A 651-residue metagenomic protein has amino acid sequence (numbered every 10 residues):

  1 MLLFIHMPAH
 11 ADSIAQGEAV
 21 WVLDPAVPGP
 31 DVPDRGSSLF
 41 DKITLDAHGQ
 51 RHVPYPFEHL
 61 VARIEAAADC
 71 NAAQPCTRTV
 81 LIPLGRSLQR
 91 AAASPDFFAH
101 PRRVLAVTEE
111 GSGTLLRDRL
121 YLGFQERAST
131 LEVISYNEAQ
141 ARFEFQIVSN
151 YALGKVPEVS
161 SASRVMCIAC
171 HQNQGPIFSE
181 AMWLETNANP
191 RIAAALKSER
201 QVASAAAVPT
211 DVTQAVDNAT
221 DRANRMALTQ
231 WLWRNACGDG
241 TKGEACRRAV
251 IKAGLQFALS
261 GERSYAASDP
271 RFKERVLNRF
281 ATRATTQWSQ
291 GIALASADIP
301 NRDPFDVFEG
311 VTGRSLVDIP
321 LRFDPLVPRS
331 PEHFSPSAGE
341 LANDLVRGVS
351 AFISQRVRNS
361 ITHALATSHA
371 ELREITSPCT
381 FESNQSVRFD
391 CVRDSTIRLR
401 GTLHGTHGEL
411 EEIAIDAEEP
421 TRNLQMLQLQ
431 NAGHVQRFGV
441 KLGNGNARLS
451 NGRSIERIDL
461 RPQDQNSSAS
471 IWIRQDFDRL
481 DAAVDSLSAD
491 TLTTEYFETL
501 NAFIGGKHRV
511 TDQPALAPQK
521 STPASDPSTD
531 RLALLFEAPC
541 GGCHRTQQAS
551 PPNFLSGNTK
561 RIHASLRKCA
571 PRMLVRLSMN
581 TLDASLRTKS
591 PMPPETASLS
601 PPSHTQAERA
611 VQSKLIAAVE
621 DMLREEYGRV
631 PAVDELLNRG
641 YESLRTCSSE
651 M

Functional and structural regions predicted by a protein language model:
M1-I5: Bacterial N-terminal signal peptides
A11-A66, T79-G85, A207-T376, R461-M651: Aromatic- and Gly/Pro-enriched helix-to-coil junctions and flexible linker segments
Q16-G17, D69-S160, L500-D530, P593-T596 (+1 more regions): Sequence context of c-type cytochrome heme-c attachment sites
A106-E109, L115-Q125, V387-C391, L399 (+2 more regions): Short beta-strand segments that buttress and anchor functional surface loops
R117, A128-L131, Q140-R142, A162-C167 (+4 more regions): Extracellular structured ligand-interaction cores
N137-I168, Q172-A205: Basic, glycine-/proline-tolerant helical and adjacent loop/strand elements that line or dock onto nucleic-acid
T367-V392: Tryptophan-anchored aromatic micro-motifs
S383-Q385, C391-S395, T402-V510: Extracytosolic secretory-pathway proteins
